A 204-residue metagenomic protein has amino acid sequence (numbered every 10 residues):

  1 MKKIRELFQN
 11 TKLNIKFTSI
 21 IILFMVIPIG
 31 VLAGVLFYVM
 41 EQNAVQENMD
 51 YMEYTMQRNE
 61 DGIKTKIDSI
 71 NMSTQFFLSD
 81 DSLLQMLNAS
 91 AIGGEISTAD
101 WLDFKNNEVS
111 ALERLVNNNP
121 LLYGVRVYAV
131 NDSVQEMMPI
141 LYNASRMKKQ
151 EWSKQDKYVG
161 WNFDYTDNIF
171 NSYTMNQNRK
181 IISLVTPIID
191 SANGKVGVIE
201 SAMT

Functional and structural regions predicted by a protein language model:
M1-Q42, Q46, D50: Extreme N-terminal signal-anchor transmembrane helix of membrane signaling/transducer proteins, especially in bacteria
V31-V39, L78, S82, M203: Transmembrane alpha-helix boundary/anchor motif
E47-G62: Short extracytoplasmic/periplasmic juxtamembrane "stem" segments immediately C-terminal to an N-terminal membrane anchor
E53, Q57, D68-N107, Y128-M137 (+1 more regions): Extracellular/periplasmic ligand-binding regions of membrane signal-transduction receptors
R58-D61, V109-E113: Short alpha-helical segments and helix-capping/turn motifs at coil-helix boundaries
K64, L78, L112-P120: Short regulatory alpha-helical segment in sensory/regulatory domains of signaling proteins that mediates
N117-M203: Extracytoplasmic/periplasmic ligand-binding sensor regions of membrane-associated signaling proteins
